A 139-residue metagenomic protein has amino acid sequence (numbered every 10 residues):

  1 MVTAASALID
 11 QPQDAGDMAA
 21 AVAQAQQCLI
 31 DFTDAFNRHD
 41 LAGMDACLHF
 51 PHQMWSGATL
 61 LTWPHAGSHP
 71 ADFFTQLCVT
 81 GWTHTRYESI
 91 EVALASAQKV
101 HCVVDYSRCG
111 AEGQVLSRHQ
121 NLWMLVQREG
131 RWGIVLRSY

Functional and structural regions predicted by a protein language model:
M1-F50, W55, G67: Short, low-complexity N-terminal intrinsically disordered segments enriched in polar/charged residues
V2-A7, L116-Y139: Short beta-strand edge/turn micro-motifs at domain boundaries
L41-E91: A solvent-exposed, acidic/Ser-Thr-rich amphipathic alpha-helical stretch
L48-H49, Y106-R108, S138-Y139: Short beta-strand segments enriched in hydrophobic/aromatic residues within well-folded beta-rich domains
A71-F74, V103-R108: Short Pro/Gly-enriched beta-strand edge/turn motifs at strand-loop
H84, S96-Y106: A short hydrophobic beta-strand element
Y87-A93, Y106-R108, Q120-V126: Hydrophobic/aromatic beta-strand elements that line small-molecule binding cavities or substrate pockets in beta-rich
R108-L116: Short, cysteine-centered beta-strand-loop-beta hairpins and adjacent loop/turn segments enriched in charged/polar
